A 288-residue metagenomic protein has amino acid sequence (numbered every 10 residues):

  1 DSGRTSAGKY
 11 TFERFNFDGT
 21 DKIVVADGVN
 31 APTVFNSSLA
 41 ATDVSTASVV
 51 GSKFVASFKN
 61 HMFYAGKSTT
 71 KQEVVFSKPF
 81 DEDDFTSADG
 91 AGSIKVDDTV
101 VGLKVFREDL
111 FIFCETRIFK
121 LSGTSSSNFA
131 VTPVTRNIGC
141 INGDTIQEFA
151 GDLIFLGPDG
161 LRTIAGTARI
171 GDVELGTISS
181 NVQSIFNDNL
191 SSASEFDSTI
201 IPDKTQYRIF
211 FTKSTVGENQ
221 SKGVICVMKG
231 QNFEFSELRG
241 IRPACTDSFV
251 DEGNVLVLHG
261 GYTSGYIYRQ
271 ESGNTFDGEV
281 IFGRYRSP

Functional and structural regions predicted by a protein language model:
D1, V34, T46-F119, S194-M228 (+1 more regions): N-terminal beta-propeller domains
D1-F54: Surface-exposed assembly/interface segments
D1-I23, D98, N128-D152, P158-P288: Beta-sheet repeat architectures centered on beta-propellers
V25-A26, V34-N36, L121, I164 (+1 more regions): Beta-strand-rich, repetitive solenoid scaffolds
N30-A31, S68-T69, S125: Acidic glycine-/aspartate-rich tracts in secreted/extracellular proteins
N36-L39, F80, G123-S126, T167-A168 (+1 more regions): Short loop/turn segments that connect beta-strands within beta-propeller blades
E73-V75, S122-T124, A165, V173-E174: A short secondary-structure junction signal
L110-T135: Surface-exposed extracellular loop regions of Gram-negative outer-membrane beta-barrel proteins
